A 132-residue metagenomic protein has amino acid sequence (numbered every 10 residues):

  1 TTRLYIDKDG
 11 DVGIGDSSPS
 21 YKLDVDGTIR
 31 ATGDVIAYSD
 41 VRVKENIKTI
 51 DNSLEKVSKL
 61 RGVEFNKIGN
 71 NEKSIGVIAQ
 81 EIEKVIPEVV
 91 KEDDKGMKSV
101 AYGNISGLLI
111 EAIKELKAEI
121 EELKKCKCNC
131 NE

Functional and structural regions predicted by a protein language model:
T1-T28, M97-K98, S106: Beta-strand-rich receptor-binding modules of extracellular spikes/adhesins
R3, V25-Y102, L116-E132: C-terminal intramolecular chaperone/autoprocessing and neck/assembly modules of extracellular spikes and adhesins
